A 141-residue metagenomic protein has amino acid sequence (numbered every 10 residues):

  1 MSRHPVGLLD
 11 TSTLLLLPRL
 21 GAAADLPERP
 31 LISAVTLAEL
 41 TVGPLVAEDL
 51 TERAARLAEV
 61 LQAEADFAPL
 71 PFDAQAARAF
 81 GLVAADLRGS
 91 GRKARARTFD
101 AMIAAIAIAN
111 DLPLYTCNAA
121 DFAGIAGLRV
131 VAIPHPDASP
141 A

Functional and structural regions predicted by a protein language model:
M1-L61, D137-P140: Short, well-structured N-terminal submotif of metal-dependent ribonuclease cores
M1-S2, A104, N110-A141: Acidic, PIN/NYN-like endoribonuclease modules and their adjacent C-terminal/linker elements
S2, V42, F67-P113: Active-site neighborhoods of divalent-metal-dependent phosphate/nucleic-acid chemistry enzymes
D10, E39, D100, N118-D121: Acidic active-site catalytic centers that drive phospho-/nucleotidyl reactions and related ester hydrolyses
T13-L14, A76, A120-D121: Alpha-helix capping/helix-boundary segments
L16-P18, G43, F80-V83, I125 (+1 more regions): Residues that scaffold the ATP/ADP-binding catalytic core of kinase and kinase-like folds
E28, A65-A68, A126: Structural motif
S33-A34, D73, D100, N118: Helix N-cap/beta->alpha junction signal
